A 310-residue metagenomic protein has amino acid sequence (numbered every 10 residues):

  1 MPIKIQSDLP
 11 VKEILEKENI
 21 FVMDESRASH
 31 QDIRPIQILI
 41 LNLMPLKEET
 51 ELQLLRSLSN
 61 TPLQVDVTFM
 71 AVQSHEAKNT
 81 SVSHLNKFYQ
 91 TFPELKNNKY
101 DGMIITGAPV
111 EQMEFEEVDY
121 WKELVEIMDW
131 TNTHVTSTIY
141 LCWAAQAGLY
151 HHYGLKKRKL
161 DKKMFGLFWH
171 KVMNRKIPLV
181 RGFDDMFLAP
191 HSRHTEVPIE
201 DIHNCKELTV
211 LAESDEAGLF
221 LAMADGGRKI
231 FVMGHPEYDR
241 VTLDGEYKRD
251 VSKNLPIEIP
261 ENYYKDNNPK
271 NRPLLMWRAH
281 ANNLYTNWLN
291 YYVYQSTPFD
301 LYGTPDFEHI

Functional and structural regions predicted by a protein language model:
M1-S74, Y89-Q90, L95, K99 (+2 more regions): Amide-donor transfer/coupling interface in amidating biosynthetic enzymes
V72-Q73, Y100-V110: Short loop/turn segments at strand-loop or loop-helix junctions that form parts of catalytic or ligand-binding pockets
Q73-N86: N-terminal beta-loop-helix "entrance" segment that forms/cooperates in small-molecule cofactor or anionic ligand
F88-Y89, P93-K96, D101-M103, W121 (+1 more regions): Long, contiguous secondary-structure blocks with strong helical propensity
I105-N174: Cysteine-nucleophile active-site neighborhood
